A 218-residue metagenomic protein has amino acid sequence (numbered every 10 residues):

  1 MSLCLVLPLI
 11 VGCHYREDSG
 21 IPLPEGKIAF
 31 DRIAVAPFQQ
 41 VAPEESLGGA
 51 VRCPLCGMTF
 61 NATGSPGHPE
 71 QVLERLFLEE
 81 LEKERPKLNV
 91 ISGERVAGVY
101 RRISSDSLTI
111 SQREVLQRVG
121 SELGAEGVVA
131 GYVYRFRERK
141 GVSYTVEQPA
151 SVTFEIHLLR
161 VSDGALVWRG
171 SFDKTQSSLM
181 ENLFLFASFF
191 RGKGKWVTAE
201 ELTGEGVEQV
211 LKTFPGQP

Functional and structural regions predicted by a protein language model:
M1-C13: Sec-dependent bacterial lipoprotein signal peptides
L7, R16, C56-T59: General secretory precursor processing signal
C13-E45, V119-L123, V146-T153, H157-P218: C-terminal/domain-edge helix-coil "capping" segments
S19-G20, E114-L116, R139-K140: Short structured motifs
Q39-Y134, V161, A165-R169, E200-F214: N-terminal segment of the mature soluble domain
E45, E138-S143: Extracytoplasmic/secreted cell-surface and envelope-processing proteins
S105-D106, Y144-E147: Short low-complexity, flexible loop/linker segments enriched in glycine and/or proline with clustered acidic
